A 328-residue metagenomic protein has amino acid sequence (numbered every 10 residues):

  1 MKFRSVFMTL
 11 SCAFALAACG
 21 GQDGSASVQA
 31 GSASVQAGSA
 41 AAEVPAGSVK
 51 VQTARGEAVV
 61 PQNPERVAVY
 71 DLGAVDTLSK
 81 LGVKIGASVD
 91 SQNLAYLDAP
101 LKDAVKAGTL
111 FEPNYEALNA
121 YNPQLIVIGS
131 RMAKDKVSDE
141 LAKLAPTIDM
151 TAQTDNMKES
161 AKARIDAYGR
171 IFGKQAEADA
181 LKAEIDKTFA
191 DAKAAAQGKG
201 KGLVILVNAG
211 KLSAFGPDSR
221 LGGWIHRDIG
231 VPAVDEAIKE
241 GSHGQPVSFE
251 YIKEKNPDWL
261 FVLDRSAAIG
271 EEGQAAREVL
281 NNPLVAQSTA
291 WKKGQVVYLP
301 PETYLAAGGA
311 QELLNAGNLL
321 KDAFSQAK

Functional and structural regions predicted by a protein language model:
K2-M8, C12, A17-L72, A176-V204 (+2 more regions): Bacterial Sec-exported substrate-binding components of ABC uptake systems
T53-R55, A107-N114, K239-V247: Short helix-initiation/N-cap motifs at beta->coil->alpha
R66, D71-A117, L125, S130: A short, structured surface patch at a secondary-structure boundary
Q92-Y96, F215-G244: Alpha-helical, coiled-coil/dimerization segments enriched in small aliphatic residues
N122-I128, P146, I252, N256-L260: Proline-aspartate-enriched helix->loop->beta-strand connector
E140-A209, Q295, T303-K328: Extracytoplasmic substrate-binding proteins
A196, S242-R265, I269: Ligand-binding pocket segment of bilobal, Venus flytrap-like solute-binding proteins
D258-K328: Structured C-terminal subdomain patch of bacterial secreted/periplasmic proteins
